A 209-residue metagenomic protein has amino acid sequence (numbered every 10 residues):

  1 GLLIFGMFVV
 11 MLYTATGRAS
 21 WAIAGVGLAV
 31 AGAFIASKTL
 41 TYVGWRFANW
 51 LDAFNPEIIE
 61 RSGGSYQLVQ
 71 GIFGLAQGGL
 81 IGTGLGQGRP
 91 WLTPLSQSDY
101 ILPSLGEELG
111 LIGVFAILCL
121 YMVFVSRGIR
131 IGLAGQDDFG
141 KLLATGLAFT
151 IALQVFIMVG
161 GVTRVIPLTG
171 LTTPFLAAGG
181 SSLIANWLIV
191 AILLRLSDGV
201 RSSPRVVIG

Functional and structural regions predicted by a protein language model:
G1-F5, V114-L118, L183: Structural signature of hydrophobic alpha-helical transmembrane segments
L2-L12, G27-A31, M122, V190-A191: Hydrophobic transmembrane alpha-helices of multi-pass, membrane-embedded glycosylation machinery
V9-A19, A36-S37, M122-G132, L193-V200: Structural signal for the C-terminal ends of transmembrane alpha-helices and the immediately following loop
A19-A116, Q136-G140: Hydrophobic, glycine- and aromatic-enriched re-entrant/interface helices and adjoining loop segments
V30, L92-T93, S104-E107, L147-I151 (+1 more regions): Transmembrane helix-bundle signature of multi-pass membrane transporters/permeases
A33-S37, L120, L147-I157, A191: Alpha-helical transmembrane segments of multi-pass membrane proteins
I131-G170, L176: Loop-to-helix entry and N-terminal half of a specific, functionally important transmembrane alpha helix in multi-pass
I157-G209: A juxtamembrane structural motif centered on a specific transmembrane helix
